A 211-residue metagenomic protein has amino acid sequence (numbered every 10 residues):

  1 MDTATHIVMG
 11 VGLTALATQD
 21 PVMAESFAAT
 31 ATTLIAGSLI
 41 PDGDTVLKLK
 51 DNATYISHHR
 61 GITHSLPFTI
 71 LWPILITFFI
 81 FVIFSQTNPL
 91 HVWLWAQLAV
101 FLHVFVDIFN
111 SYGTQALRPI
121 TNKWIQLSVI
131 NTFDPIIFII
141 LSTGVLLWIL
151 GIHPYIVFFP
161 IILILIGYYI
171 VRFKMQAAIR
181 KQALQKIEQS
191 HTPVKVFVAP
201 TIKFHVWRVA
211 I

Functional and structural regions predicted by a protein language model:
M1-K181, Q185-K186, S190-P200, V206 (+1 more regions): N-terminal membrane-targeting hydrophobic helices
